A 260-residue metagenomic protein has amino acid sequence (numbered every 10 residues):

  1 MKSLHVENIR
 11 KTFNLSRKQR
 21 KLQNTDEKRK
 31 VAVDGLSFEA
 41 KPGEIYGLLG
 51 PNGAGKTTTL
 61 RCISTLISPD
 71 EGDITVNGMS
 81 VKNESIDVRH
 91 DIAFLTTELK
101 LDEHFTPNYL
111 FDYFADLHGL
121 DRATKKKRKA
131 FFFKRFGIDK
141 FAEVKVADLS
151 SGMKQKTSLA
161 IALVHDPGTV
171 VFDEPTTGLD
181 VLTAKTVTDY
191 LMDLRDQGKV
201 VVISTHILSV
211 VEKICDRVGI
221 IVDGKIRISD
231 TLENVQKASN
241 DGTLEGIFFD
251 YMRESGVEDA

Functional and structural regions predicted by a protein language model:
G72-N83, V88: Conserved ABC transporter NBD signature motif
D112, D116, A123-F141: Conserved ABC ATPase "signature" region
K145-L149: Conserved ABC ATPase signature
V170-E174: Catalytic Walker B motif of ABC-type/P-loop ATPase nucleotide-binding domains
K185-Q197: Helical segment within the ABC ATPase nucleotide-binding domain
S229-D230: ABC ATPase "signature
